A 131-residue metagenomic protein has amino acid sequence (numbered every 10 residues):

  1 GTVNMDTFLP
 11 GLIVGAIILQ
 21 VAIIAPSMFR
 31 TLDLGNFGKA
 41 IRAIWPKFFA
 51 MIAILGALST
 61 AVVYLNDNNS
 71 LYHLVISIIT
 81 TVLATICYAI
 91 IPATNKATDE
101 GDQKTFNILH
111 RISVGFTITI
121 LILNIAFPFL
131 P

Functional and structural regions predicted by a protein language model:
G1-P131: Polytopic transmembrane helical bundles with strong interfacial aromatic enrichment
